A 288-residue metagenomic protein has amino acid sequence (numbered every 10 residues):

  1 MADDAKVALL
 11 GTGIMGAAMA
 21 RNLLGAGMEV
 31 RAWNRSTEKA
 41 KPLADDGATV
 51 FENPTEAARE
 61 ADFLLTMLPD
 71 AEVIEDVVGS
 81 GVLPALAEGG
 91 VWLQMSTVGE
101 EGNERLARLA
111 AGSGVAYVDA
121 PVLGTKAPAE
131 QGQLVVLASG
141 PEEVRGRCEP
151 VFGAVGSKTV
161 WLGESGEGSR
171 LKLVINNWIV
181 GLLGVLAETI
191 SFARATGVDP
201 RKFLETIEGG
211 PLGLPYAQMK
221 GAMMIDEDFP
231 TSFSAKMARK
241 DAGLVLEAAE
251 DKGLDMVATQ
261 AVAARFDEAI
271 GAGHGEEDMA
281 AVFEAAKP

Functional and structural regions predicted by a protein language model:
M1-M67, G90, K126: NAD(P)+-binding Rossmann beta1-loop-alpha1 motif at the extreme N-terminus of oxidoreductases
M19-A20, K39, L106, V151 (+1 more regions): Hydrophobic residues within alpha-helices that form the first helical element adjacent to the glycine-rich loop
P54-V115: Rossmann-fold NAD(P) dinucleotide-binding segment
T97-N177: Rossmann-fold dinucleotide-binding core
E167-P288: Helical "substrate-binding/catalytic lid" subdomain of Rossmann-like NAD(P)-dependent dehydrogenases/reductases
